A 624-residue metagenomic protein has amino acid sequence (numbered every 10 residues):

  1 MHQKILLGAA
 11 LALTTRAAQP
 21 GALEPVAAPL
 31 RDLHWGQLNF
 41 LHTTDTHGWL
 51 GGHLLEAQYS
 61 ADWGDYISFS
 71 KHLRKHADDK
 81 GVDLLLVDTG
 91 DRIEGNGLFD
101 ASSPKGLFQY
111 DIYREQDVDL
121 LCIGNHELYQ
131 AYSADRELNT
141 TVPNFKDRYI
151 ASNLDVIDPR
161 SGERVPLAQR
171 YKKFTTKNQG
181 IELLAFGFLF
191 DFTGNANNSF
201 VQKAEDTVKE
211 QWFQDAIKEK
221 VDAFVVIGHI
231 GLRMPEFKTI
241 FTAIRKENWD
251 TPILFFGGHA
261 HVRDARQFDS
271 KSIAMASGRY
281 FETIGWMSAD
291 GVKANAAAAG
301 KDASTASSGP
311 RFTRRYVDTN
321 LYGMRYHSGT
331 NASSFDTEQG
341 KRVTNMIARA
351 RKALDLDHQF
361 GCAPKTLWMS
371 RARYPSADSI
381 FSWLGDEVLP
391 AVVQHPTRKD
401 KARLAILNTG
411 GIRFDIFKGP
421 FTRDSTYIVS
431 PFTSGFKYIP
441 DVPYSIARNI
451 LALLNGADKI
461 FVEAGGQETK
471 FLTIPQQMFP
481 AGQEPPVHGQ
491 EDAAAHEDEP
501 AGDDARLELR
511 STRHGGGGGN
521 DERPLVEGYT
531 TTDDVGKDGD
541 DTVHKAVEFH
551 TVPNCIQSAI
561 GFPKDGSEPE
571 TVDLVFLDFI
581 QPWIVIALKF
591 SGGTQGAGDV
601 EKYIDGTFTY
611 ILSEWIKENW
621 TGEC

Functional and structural regions predicted by a protein language model:
M1, Q267, E623-C624: Accessible peptide chain termini
M1-Q19: Fungal secretory targeting signals
T15-L41, H47, Q58-A61, K71-L84 (+3 more regions): Non-catalytic terminal accessory segments
R16-A299: Acidic, metal/ion-coordinating pockets
K71, D155-Q179, S272-T366: Binuclear metal-dependent phosphoesterase catalytic core
L84, D88, A151-V156, T207 (+7 more regions): A generic structural motif
N125-L138, V262-S272, A299-M324, L451-I460: Short secondary-structure transition/capping segments
